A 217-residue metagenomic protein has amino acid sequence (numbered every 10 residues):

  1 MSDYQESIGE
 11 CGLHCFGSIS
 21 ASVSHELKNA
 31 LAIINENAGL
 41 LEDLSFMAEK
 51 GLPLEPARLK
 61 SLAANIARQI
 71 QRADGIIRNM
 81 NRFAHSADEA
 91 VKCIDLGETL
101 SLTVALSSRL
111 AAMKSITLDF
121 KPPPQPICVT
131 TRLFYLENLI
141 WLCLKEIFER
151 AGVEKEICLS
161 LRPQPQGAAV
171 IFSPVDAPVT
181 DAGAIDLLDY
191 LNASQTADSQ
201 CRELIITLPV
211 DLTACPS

Functional and structural regions predicted by a protein language model:
S2-I8, L27-Q71: Histidine phosphotransfer helical core of two-component systems
G17-L31, R132-K155, G183-Y190: Conserved ATP-binding N-box helix of the HATPase_c
L62-A63, I77-C93, P124-Q125, R150: Flexible helix-coil linker/loop segments in the cytosolic histidine kinase module, especially at subdomain junctions
A64, R82, C93-R109, L142: Short beta-to-alpha transition helix within the HATPase_c
S86, S107-T117, G152: A short helix-and-adjacent loop within the catalytic ATP-binding
T117-I127, Q164: Conserved catalytic submotifs in the C-terminal HATPase_c
E154-S173: Short beta-strand/loop element within the Bergerat-fold HATPase_c
A182-S217: Flexible, glycine-/charge-rich segments associated with ATP-binding catalytic modules
